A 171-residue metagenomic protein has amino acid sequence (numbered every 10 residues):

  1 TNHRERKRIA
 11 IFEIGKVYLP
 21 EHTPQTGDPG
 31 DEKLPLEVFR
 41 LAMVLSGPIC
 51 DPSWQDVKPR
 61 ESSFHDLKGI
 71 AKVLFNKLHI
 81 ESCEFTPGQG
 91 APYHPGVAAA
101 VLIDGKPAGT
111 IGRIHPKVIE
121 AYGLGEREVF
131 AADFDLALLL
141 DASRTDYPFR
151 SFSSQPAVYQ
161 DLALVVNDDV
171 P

Functional and structural regions predicted by a protein language model:
T1-P171: Extended beta-strand-rich architecture
